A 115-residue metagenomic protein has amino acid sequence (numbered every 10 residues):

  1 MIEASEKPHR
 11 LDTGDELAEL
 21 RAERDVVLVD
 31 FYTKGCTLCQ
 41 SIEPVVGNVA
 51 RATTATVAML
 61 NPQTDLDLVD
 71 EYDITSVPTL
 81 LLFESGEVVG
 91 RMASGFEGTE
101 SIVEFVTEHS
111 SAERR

Functional and structural regions predicted by a protein language model:
M1-V26, A112-R115: N-terminal leader/targeting and pre-domain segments
D25, Y32-G35, S76: Short pre-active-site segment immediately N-terminal to redox-active cysteine/selenocysteine motifs in thiol-based
L28-V29, V57, L80: Hydrophobic beta-strand anchors of alpha/beta hydrolase catalytic cores
C36-C39, L80: The canonical Cys-X-X-Cys-His
L38-T53: Typically the conserved alpha-helix immediately C-terminal to a functionally engaged Cys/Sec in thioredoxin-like
P62-L68: Structural microenvironment flanking redox-active thiols in thiol-disulfide oxidoreductases
Y72-L81: Structural micro-motif
L81-R115: Non-catalytic, surface beta->alpha helical segment in thiol-disulfide oxidoreductase systems
